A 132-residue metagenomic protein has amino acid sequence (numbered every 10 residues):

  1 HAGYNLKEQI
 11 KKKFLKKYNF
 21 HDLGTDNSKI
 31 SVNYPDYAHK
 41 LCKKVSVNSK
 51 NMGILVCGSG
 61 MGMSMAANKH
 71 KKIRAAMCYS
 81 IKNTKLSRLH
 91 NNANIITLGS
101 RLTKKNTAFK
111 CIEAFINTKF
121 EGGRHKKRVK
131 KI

Functional and structural regions predicted by a protein language model:
H1-K13: N-terminal beta1-alpha1 ligand-phosphate binding loop
A2-N5, I81-I132: C-terminal binding/interaction regions
E8-K11, A66-K69, F109: Short amphipathic alpha-helical segments
I10, H21-L23, V56: RNase H-like nuclease fold core
N19-S31: A short beta-strand-loop structural module common to alpha/beta enzyme folds
D36-L55, S59: Short, structured active-site "lid" loops
H39, K43, M65, K85-R88 (+1 more regions): Alpha-helical segments flanking ligand/cofactor-binding loops in enzyme cores
L55-R101: Mid-chain, well-packed structural core segment of small domains
